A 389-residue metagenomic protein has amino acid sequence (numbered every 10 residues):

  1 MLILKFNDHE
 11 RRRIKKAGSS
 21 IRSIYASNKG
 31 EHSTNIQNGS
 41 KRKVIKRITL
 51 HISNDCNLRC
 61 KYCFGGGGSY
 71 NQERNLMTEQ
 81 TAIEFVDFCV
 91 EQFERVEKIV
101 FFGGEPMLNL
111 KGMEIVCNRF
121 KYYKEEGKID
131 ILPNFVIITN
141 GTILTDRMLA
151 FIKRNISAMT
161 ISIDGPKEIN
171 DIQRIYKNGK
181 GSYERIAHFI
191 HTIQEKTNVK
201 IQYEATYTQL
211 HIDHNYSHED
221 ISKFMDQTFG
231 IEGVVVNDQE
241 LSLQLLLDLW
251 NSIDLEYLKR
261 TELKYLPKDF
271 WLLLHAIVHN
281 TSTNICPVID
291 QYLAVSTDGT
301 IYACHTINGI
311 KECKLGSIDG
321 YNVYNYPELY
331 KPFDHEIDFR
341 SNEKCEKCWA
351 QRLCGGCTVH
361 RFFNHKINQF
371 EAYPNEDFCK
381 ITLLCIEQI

Functional and structural regions predicted by a protein language model:
L2-T49: N-terminal [4Fe-4S]-dependent radical SAM core
R42-K43, R47-E79: Canonical Radical SAM [4Fe-4S] cluster-binding loop centered on the CxxxCxxC motif and its immediate flanking residues
D55-G65, A303-T306, E343-R361: Local cysteine-cluster metal-coordination motifs and their immediate loop/turn environment, predominantly Fe-S cluster
G65-L76, N308-K311, R352-I389: Iron-sulfur (Fe-S) cluster-binding segments and ferredoxin-like electron-carrier domains, especially [2Fe-2S]
A82-F102, N109-N237: Radical SAM/AdoMet-radical enzyme domain recognition
V86-F102, F333, P374-I389: Short Fe-S-cluster ligation motifs
L247-I277, T306-G355: C-terminal accessory region of radical SAM enzymes
C286-D290: Short, small/polar residue-rich loop motifs at catalytic or cofactor-binding pockets
